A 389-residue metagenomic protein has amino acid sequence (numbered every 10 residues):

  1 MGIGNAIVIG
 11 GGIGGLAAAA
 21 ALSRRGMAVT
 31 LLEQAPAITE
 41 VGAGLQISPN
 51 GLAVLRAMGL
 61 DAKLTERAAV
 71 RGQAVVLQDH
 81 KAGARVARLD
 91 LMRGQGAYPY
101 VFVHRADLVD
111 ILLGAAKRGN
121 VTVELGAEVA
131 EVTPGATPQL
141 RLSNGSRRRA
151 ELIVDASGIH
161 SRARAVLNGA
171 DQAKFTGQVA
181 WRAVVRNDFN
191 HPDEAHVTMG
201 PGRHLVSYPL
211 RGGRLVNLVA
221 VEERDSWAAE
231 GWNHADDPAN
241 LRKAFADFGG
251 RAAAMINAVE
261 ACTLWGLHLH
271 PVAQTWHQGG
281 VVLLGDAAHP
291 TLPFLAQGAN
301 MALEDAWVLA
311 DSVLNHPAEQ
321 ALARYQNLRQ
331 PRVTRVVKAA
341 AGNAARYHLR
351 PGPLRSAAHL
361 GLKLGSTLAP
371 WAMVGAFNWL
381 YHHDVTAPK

Functional and structural regions predicted by a protein language model:
M1-G4, E66, A82, L295-A296 (+1 more regions): C-terminal helical "tail/cap" subdomain of flavin- and related membrane-associated enzymes
G2-A6, S23, S48-V184, D225-R242 (+1 more regions): Conserved N-terminal helical subregion
N5, A28, R214-L218: Residues at the starts of beta-strands that form the adenosine-phosphate
G11-R24, A28, L32-A35, V154-D155 (+3 more regions): Conserved mid-domain beta->alpha element of the FAD-binding
E33-P36, D90-G96, E223-W227, A306 (+1 more regions): Short glycine/proline- and charge-enriched loop/turn segments that cap or connect secondary-structure elements
A62, G83, N187-P192, G213 (+4 more regions): Short helix-loop capping/hinge motifs at secondary-structure junctions, enriched in acidic/polar residues
A195-A228, P238-N240, F245-A246, G250: Active-site substrate-recognition segment that forms the wall of the catalytic cavity or substrate channel
G231-T263, A318, Q326: Flavin-binding catalytic cores
